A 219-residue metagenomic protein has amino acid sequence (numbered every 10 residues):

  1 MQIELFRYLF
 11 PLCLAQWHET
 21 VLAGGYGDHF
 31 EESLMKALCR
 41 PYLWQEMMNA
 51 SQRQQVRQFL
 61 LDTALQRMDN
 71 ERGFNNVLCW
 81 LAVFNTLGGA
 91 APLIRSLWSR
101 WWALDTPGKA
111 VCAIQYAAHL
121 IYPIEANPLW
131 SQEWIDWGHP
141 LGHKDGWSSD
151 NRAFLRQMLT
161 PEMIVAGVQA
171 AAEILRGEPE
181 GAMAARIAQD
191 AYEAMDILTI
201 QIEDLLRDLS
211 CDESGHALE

Functional and structural regions predicted by a protein language model:
Q2-F154, L159: Eukaryote-skewed repeat-based solenoidal scaffolds used as protein-protein interaction platforms, primarily
A126-E219: Terminal, non-catalytic domain-edge segments
